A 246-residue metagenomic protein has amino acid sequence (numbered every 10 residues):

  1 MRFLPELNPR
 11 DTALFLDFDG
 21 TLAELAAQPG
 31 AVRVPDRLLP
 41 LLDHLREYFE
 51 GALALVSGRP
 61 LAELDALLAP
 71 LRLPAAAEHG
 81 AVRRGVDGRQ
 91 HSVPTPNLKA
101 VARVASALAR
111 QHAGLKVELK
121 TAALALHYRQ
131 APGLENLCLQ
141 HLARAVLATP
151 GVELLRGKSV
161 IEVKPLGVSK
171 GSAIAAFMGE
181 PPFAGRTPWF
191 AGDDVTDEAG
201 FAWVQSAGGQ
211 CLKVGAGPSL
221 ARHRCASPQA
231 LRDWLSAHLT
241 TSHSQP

Functional and structural regions predicted by a protein language model:
M1-R10, A62-L68: Short amphipathic alpha-helices and their capping/turn segments at secondary-structure boundaries
L7-Q28, L55, I174: Asp-based phosphoryl-transfer active-site loop
P9, P35, L166, A173-P246: Mg2+-dependent phosphoryl-transfer enzymes with acidic/Ser/Thr/Gly-rich catalytic loops
T12-L14, A52, L73, P188: The start of beta-strands in P-loop NTPase/AAA+ ATPase cores
R33-K120: Active-site phosphate-binding/coordination module
R59-A76, L134-E153: Substrate-recognition/cap helix-loop segment adjacent to the acidic, metal-dependent catalytic center of Asp-based
A76-R103, L155-G185: Substrate-recognition "cap/lid" segment bordering the active-site pocket of phosphatases
K116-P132, G151-K164: Charged, glycine-interspersed solvent-exposed loop segments at helix/strand-loop junctions that cap or gate access
